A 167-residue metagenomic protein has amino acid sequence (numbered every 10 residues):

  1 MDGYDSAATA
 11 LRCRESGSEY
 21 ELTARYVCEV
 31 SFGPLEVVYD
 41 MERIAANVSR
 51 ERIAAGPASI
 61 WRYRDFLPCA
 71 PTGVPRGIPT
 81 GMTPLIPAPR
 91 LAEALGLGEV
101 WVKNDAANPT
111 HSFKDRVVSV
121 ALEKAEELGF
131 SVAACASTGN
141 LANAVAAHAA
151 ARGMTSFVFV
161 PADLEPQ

Functional and structural regions predicted by a protein language model:
M1-Q167: PLP-dependent amino-acid enzyme catalytic core
